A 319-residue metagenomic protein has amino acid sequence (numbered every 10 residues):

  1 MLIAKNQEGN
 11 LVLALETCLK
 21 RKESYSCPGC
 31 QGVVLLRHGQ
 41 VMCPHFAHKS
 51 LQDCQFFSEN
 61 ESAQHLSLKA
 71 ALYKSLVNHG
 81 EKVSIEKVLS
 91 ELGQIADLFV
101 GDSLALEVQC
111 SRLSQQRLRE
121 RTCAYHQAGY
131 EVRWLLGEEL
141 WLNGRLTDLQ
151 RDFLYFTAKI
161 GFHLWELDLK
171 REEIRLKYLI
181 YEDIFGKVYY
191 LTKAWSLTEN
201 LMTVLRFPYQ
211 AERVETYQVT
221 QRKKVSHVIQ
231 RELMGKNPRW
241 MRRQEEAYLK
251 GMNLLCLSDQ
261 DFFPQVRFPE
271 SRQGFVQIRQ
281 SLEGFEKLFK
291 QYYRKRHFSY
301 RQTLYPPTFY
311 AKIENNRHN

Functional and structural regions predicted by a protein language model:
M1-L76: N-terminal cysteine/histidine-rich coordination modules
L72, A96-S114, Y125: Conserved catalytic cores of phosphodiester-cleaving nucleases, focusing on short active-site segments
Y73-L92, L98-G101: A short acidic/basic microdomain associated with nuclease active sites
I85, A105-Q109, W134: Short catalytic-loop micro-motif centered on adjacent basic/acidic residues
E91-G93, W141-L142: Short secondary-structure capping/turn micro-motifs that flank functional sites
S103-R119, V228-I229, L233, W240-R242: Short beta-strand-loop-alpha-helix junction that forms the active-site gateway of nucleic-acid-processing nucleases
C110-W165: Catalytic cores of nucleic-acid endonucleases
L154-N319: Non-catalytic C-terminal interaction segments of nucleic acid-processing enzymes
